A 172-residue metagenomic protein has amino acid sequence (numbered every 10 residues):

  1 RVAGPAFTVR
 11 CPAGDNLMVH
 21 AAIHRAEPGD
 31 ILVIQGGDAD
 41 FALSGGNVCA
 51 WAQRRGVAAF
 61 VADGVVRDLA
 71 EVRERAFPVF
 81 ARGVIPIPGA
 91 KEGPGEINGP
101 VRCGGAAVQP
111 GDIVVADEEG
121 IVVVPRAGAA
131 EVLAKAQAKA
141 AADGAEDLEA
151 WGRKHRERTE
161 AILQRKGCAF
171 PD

Functional and structural regions predicted by a protein language model:
R1-P110, V124-D172: Feature captures the catalytic cores and cofactor-binding loops of soluble hydro-lyases/lyases that act on carboxylate
V114: C-terminal binding/interaction regions
D117: Beta-strand-loop-alpha-helix segment that lines the small-molecule cofactor/substrate pocket of alpha/beta enzymes
G120-V122: Channel- or pocket-lining gating/hinge segments that regulate access to a cavity or pore
